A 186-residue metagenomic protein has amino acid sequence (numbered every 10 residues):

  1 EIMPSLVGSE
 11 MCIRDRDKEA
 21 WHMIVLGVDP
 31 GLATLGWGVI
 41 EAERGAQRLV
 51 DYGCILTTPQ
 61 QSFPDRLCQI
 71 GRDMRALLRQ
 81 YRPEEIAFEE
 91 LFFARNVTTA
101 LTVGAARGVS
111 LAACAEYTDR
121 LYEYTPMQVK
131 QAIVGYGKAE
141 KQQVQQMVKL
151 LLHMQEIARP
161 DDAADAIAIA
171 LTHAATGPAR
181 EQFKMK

Functional and structural regions predicted by a protein language model:
E1-D15: Single conserved hydrophobic/aromatic residue that forms the stacking wall/gate of nucleotide- or nucleobase-binding
R14-K186: Phosphate- and other anionic-substrate recognition elements at nucleic-acid/protein interfaces
